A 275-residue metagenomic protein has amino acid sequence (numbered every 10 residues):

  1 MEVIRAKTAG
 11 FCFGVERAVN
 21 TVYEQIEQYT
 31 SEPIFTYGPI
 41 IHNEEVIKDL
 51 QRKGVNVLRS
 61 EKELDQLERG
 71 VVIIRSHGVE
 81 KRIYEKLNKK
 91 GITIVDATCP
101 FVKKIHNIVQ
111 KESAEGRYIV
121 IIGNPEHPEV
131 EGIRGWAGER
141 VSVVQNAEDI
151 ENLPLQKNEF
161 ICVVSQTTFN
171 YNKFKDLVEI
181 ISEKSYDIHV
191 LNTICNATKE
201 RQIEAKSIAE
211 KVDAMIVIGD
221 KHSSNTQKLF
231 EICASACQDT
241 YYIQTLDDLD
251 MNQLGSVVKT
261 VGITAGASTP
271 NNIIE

Functional and structural regions predicted by a protein language model:
M1-E275: The feature marks the mature, well-folded catalytic cores of soluble enzymes
